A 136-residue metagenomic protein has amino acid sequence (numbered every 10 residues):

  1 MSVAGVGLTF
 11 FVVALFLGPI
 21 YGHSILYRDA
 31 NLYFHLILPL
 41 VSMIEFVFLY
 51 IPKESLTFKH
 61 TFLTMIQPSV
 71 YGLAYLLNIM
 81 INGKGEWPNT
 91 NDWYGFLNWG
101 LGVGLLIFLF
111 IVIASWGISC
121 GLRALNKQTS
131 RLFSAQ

Functional and structural regions predicted by a protein language model:
M1-G5, T57-M65: Interfacial segments of alpha-helical transmembrane regions
M1-L17: Small-polar-interrupted transmembrane alpha-helices in polytopic inner-membrane proteins
A14-S24, M80: Juxtamembrane "helix-exit" motif on the non-cytosolic side of transmembrane helices
G22-F34, T57-T61: Non-cytosolic membrane-interface motifs at loop->transmembrane helix junctions
R28-L40, F108-L109: Membrane-interface loop-to-helix entry segments
P39-L56: Alpha-helical transmembrane segments in multipass membrane proteins, preferentially the mid-helix core
T61-L77: Hydrophobic alpha-helical membrane-insertion segments
M80-G83, W87-R123: Membrane-interface transmembrane-helix boundary segments in multi-pass integral membrane proteins
